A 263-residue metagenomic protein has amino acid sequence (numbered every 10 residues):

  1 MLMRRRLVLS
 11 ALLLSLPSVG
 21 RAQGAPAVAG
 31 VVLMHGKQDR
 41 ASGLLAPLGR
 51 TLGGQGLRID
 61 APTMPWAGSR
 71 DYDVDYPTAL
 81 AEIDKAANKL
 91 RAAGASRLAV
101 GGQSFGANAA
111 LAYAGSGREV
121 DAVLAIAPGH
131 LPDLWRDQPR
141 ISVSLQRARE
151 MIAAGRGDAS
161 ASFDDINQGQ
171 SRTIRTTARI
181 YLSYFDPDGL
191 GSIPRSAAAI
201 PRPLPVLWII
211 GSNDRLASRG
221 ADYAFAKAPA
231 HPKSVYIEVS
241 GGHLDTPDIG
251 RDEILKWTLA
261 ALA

Functional and structural regions predicted by a protein language model:
R6-A22: N-terminal export signals
Q38-L48, G220-A221: The serine-hydrolase catalytic nucleophile loop
G54-S69: Conserved alpha/beta-hydrolase
D73-R91: Alpha/beta-hydrolase active-site loop
G101-G106, A110: Gly/Ala-rich beta-loop-alpha elbow adjacent to hydrolase catalytic centers
W208-I210: Short beta-strand/loop motif that positions the catalytic acidic residue of the alpha/beta-hydrolase fold
R215-A221, T246: Conserved alpha/beta-hydrolase "acid-adjacent" motif
G241-G250: Catalytic histidine-centered segment of alpha/beta-hydrolase-like enzymes
